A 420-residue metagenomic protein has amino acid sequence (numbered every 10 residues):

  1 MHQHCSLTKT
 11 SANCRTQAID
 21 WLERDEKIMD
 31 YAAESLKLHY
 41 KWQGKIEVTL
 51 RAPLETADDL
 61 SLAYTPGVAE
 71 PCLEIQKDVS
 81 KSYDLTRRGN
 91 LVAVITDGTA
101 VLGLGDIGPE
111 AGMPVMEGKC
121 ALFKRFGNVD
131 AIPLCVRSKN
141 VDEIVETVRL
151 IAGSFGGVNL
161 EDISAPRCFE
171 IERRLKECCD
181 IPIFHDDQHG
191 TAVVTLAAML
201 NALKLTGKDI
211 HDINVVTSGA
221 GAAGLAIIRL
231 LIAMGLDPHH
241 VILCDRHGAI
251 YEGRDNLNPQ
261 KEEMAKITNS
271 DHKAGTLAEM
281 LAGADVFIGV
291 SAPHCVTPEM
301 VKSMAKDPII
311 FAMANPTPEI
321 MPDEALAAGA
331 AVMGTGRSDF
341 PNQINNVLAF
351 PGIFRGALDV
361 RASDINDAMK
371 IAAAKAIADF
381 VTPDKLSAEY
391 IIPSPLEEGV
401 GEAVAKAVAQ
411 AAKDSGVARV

Functional and structural regions predicted by a protein language model:
A18-I183, A405, Q410-A411, S415-R419: N-terminal ligand-binding/catalytic initiation module
Y40, Y83-R88, K124-R125, L150-A152 (+8 more regions): Solvent-exposed alpha-helices and their adjacent loops that cap or buttress functional pockets in soluble metabolic
L102, I107-K124, H185, V193-A292: Glycine-rich phosphate/diphosphate-binding loop of Rossmann-like nucleotide-binding domains
P133, N159-D162, I183-D186, T217 (+5 more regions): General beta-strand structural signal in soluble alpha/beta enzymes
D186, K208, D212, A312-V420: Adenosine-phosphate binding glycine-rich loop
E262-A331, R337-D339: Rossmann-like adenosine-cofactor binding region
